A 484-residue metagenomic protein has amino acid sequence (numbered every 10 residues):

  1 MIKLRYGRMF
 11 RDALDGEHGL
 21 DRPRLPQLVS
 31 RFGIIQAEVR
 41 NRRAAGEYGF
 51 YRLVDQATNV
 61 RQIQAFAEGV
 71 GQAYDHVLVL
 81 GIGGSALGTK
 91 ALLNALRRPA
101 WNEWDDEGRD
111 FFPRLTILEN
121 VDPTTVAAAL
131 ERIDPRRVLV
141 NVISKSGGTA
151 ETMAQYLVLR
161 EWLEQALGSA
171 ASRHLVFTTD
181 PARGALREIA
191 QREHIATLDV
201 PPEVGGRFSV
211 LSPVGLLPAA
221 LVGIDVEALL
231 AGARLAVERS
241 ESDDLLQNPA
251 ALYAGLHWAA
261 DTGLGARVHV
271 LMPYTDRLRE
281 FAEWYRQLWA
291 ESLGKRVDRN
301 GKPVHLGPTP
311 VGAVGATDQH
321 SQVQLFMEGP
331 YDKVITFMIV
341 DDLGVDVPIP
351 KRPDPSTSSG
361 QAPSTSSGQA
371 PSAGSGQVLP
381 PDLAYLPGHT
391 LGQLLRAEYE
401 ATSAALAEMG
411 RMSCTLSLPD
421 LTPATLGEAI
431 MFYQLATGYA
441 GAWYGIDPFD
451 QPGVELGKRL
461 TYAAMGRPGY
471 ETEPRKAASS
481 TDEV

Functional and structural regions predicted by a protein language model:
M1-G71, R352-D354, G374-L386, A440-W443 (+1 more regions): Extended, charge-enriched "interface" segments that sit outside catalytic cores
R42-R43, Q62-D75, A129-V138, L256-R267 (+1 more regions): Glycine-rich phosphate/diphosphate-binding loops that line cofactor/substrate pockets in enzymes
R42-Y51, G108-P113, P303-V304: Gly-rich Lys/Arg/Thr-decorated short loops/hinges at beta-loop-alpha junctions or inter-strand turns that position
E68-D243, P355-Q361, Q369, R459 (+1 more regions): Glycine-rich phosphate-binding loops that contact phosphosugars or nucleotide phosphates
S85-G88, T124-V126, G148-E151, R183-R187 (+6 more regions): Flexible loop/turn segments at secondary-structure boundaries
A166-T336, G453-V484: Active-site phosphate/pyrophosphate-binding segments
H305, V311-P355, G374-L421: Helicase-primase coupling helices
C414, D420-V484: C-terminal helical/tail subdomains of lipid-metabolizing enzymes
